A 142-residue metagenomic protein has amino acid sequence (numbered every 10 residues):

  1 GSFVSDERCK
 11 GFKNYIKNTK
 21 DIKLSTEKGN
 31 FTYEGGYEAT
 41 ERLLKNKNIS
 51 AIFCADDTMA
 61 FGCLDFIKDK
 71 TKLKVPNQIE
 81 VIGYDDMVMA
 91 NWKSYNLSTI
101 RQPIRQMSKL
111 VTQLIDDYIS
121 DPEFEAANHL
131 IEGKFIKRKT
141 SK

Functional and structural regions predicted by a protein language model:
G1-N14, F61: Secondary-structure junction motif
D6-K10, E38, Y95: Generic recognition of short, well-ordered alpha-helical segments
K13-Y37: Short beta-strand elements in bilobed, periplasmic/extracellular small-molecule ligand-binding domains
N14-Y15, R42-L43, F66: A generic secondary-structure signal
Y15, A39, V111-L114: A ubiquitous structural signal for well-ordered alpha-helices
K20, L24, K45-K142: Flexible loop/turn connectors
E34-N48: Short, well-structured alpha-helical segments in soluble
